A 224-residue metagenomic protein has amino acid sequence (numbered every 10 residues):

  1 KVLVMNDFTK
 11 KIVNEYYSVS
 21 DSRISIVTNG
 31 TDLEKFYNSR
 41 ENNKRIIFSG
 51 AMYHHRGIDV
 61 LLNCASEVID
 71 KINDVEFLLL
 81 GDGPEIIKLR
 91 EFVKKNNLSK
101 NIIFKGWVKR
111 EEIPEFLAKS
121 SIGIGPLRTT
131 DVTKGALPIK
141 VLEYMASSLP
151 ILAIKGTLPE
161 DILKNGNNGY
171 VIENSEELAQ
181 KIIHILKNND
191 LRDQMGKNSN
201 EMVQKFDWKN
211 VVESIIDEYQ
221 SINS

Functional and structural regions predicted by a protein language model:
L3, S39-A65, L78, I215: Conserved donor-binding/catalytic core segment of Leloir-type glycosyltransferases
F8, G30: Carbohydrate-associated surface elements
I87-P114: Nucleotide-activated donor-binding/catalytic signature segment of Leloir-type glycosyltransferases, i.e., the conserved
L117-K134, L149-P150: Acidic donor-binding loop of glycosyltransferase active sites
G135, G156-G166, Y170-V171: Short acidic/histidine- and often glycine-rich active-site loop of Leloir-type glycosyltransferases that engages
N165-E176, H184-D190: Conserved acidic donor-binding segment of nucleotide-sugar-dependent glycosyltransferases
H184, L191-K205, S214-D217: A short, well-ordered alpha-helix in the C-terminal region of glycosyltransferases
W208-S224: C-terminal alpha-helical cap of glycosyltransferases
